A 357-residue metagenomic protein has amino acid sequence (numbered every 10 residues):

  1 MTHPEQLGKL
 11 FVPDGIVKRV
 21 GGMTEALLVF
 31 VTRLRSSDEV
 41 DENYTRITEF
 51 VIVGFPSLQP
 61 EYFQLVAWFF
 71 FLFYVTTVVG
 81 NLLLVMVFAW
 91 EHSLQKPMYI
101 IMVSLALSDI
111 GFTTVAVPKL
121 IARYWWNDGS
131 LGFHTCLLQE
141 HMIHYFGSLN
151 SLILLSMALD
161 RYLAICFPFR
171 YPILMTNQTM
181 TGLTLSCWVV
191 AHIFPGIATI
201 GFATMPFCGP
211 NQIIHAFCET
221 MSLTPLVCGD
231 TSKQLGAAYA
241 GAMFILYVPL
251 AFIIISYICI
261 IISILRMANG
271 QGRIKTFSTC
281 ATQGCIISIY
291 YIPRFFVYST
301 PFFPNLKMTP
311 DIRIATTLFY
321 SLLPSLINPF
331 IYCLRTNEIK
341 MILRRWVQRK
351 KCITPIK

Functional and structural regions predicted by a protein language model:
M1-K357: Transmembrane helical core of 7TM receptor-like proteins
